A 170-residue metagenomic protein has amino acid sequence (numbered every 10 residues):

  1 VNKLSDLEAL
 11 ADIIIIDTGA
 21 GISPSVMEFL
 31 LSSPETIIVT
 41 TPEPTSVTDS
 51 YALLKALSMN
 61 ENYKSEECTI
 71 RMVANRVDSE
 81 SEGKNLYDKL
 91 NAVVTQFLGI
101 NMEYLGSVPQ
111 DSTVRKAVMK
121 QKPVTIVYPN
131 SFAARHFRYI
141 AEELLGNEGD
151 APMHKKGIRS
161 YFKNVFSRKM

Functional and structural regions predicted by a protein language model:
V1-A9, A20-I22, V26, R138-A141 (+2 more regions): Flexible phosphate-sensing "switch/lid" loops adjacent to ATP/NTP-binding sites across phosphate-transfer
N2, A9, I13, T18-G106: Conserved catalytic-core segment of NTP-binding enzymes
N62-S65, N85-D88, R115-K122, Y139 (+1 more regions): A general structural signal for short secondary-structure boundary/capping elements
V73-N75, K120-V127: Short hinge/gating elements
V93, F97, D111, E143 (+1 more regions): Phosphate/oxyanion-binding loops and surfaces in catalytic or ligand/nucleic-acid-binding neighborhoods
L98-P123, F137: Beta-strand-loop-alpha "switch" segments that mediate conformational coupling across diverse proteins
P123-M170: NTP-binding/hydrolysis catalytic cores, primarily Walker-type P-loop NTPases
